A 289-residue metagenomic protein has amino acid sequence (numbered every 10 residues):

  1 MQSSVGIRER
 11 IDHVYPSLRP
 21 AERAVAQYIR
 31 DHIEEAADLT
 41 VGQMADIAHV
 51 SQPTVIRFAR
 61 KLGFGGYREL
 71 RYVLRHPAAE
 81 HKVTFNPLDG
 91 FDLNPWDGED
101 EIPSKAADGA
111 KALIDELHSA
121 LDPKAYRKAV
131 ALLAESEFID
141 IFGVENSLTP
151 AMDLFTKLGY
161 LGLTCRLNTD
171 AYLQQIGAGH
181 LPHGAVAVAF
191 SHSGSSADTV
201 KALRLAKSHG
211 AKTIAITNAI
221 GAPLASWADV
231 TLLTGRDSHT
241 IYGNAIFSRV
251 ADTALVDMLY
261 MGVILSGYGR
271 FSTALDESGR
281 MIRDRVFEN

Functional and structural regions predicted by a protein language model:
S3-R8, S17, R23-A24, D31-D38 (+1 more regions): HTH-adjacent hinge/linker in prokaryotic transcriptional regulators
Y28, A129-L132, G177: CheY-like receiver
K124-S136: Glycine-rich phosphate/diphosphate-binding loops that line cofactor/substrate pockets in enzymes
A134-A254, Y260-Y268: Glycine-rich phosphate-binding loops that contact phosphosugars or nucleotide phosphates
G269-N289: A short, charged, Gly/Pro-tolerant segment at domain boundaries
